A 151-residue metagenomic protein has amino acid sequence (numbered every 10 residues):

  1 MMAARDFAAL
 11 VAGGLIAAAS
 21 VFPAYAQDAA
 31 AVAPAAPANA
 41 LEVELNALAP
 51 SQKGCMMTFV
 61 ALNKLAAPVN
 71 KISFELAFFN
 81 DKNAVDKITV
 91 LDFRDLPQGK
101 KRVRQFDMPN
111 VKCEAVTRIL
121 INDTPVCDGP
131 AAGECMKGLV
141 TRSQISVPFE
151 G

Functional and structural regions predicted by a protein language model:
M1-V11: Bacterial N-terminal signal peptides that target proteins for export
L10-S20: Bacterial N-terminal signal peptides
V21-A26: Sec/Tat signal peptide C-region and signal peptidase I cleavage site
Q27-G54, T58-V60, G138-V140, Q144-E150: Low-complexity, acidic Ser/Thr/Pro/Gly-rich terminal tails and inter-domain linkers that flank the onset of structured
L62-Q98: The feature marks short-to-medium sequence segments in extracytoplasmic or secretory-pathway proteins
K87-D128: Short, solvent-exposed, Trp/other aromatic-anchored flexible loops in extracytoplasmic proteins
V126-L139: C-terminal structural segments of small proteins and small subunits
